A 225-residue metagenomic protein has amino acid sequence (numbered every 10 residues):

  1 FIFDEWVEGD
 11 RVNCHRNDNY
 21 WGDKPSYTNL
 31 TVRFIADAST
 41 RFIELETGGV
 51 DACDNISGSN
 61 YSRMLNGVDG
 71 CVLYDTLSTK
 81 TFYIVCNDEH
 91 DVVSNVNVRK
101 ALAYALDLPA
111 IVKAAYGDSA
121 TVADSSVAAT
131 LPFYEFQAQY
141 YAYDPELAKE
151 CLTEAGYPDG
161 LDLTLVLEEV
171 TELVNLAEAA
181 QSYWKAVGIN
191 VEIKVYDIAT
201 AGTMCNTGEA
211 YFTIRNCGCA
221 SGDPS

Functional and structural regions predicted by a protein language model:
F1-D4, V12-N13, T28-F34, G160-E169 (+1 more regions): Short, well-ordered beta-strand elements
F1-P25, N29, E146, E150: Gly/Pro-rich hinge or "lid" segments in bacterial periplasmic/extracellular proteins
N17-R63, N190: Ligand-site clamp/hinge motif
D51, S182-S225: Periplasmic binding protein-like
S62-D75, T207-F212, D223-S225: Ligand-binding "clamshell"
M64, E89, V93-L131, N175-L176: Periplasmic-binding protein-like
V72-C86: Periplasmic-binding protein-like
T121-E154, T171-N175: Structural transition elements
